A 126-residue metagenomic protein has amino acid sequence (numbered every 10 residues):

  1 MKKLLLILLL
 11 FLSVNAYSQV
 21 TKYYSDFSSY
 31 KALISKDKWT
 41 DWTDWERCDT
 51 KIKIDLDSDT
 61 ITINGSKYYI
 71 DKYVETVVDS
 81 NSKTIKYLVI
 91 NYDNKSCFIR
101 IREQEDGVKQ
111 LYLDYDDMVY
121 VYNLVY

Functional and structural regions predicted by a protein language model:
K3-V14: Sec-dependent N-terminal signal peptides
Q19, V125-Y126: Short, solvent-exposed mixed-charge patches
Q19-K22, S58-T60, N81-L88, G107-L111: Short, hydrophobic/aromatic-rich segments at coil-to-beta transitions
Q19-T43: Tryptophan-anchored aromatic micro-motifs
D44-K86: Mature extracytoplasmic domains of secretory-pathway proteins
S66-Y68, Y92-S96, Y115-V119: Glycine-centered tight beta-turn/hairpin loop motif at sheet-sheet or coil-to-beta transitions
I85-E103: Functional cores of ribonucleases/endoribonucleases
F98-L124: Short, exposed beta-strand-loop hairpins at the edges of beta-sheets in extracellular/periplasmic proteins
